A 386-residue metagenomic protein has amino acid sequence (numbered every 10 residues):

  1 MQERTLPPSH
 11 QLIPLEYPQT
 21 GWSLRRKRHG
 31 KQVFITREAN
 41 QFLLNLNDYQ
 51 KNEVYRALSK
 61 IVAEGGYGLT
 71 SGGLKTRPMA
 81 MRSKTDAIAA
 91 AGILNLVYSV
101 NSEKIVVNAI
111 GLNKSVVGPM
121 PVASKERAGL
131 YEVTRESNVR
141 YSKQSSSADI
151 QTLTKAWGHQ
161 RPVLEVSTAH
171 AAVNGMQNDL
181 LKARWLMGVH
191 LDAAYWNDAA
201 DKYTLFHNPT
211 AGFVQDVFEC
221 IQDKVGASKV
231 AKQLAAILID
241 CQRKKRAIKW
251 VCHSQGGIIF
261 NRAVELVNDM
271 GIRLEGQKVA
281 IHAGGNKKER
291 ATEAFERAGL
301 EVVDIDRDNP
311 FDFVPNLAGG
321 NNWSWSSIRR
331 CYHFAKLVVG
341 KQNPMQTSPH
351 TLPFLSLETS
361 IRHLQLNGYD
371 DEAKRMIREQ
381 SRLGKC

Functional and structural regions predicted by a protein language model:
M1-G21, R26-K31, R37, P121-T154 (+2 more regions): Extracellular, luminal, or virion-exposed ectodomains of exported proteins
H10-L12, Y17-Q19, A156-R161, E165 (+5 more regions): Long, compositionally biased low-complexity segments enriched in polar/charged residues
Q11-L112: Long, charge-dense tracts
R77-Q151, K155-A247, N286-E289, A294 (+2 more regions): Active-site catalytic motif of lipid deacylating hydrolases and related acyltransferases
D192, Q242-R243, V264-L274, A294-E301: Short, surface-exposed basic-aromatic patches at helix termini and helix-loop junctions that form
C252-G256: Gly/Ala-rich beta-loop-alpha elbow adjacent to hydrolase catalytic centers
I259-A263: Hydrolases whose catalytic domains are alpha/beta-hydrolase-1, hotdog thioesterase, or metallo-beta-lactamase-like
R273-R297: Short, flexible loop segments at boundaries between secondary-structure elements
